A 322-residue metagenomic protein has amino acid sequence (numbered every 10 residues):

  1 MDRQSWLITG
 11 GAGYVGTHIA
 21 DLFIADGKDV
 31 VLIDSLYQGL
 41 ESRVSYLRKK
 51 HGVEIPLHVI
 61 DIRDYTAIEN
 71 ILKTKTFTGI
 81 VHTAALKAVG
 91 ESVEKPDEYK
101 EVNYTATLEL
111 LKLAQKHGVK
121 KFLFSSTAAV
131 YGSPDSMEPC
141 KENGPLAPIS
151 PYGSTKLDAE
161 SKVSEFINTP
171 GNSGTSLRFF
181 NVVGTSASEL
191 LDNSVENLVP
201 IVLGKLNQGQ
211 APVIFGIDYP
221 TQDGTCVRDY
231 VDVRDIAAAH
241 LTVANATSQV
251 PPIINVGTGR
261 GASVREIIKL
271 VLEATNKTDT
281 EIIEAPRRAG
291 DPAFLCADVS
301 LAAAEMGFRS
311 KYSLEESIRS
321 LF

Functional and structural regions predicted by a protein language model:
D2-G79, S194: N-terminal Rossmann/SDR dinucleotide-binding element
W6, L206-F322: C-terminal substrate-binding subdomain of Rossmann-fold SDR/epimerase-dehydratase oxidoreductases
G39, R63, E98-A106, L146 (+1 more regions): Glycine-rich NAD(P)-binding loop of the Rossmann-fold in SDR/ketoreductase-type enzymes
I62-V102, K116: NAD(P)H-binding glycine-rich loop region in Rossmannoid oxidoreductase-like domains and their noncatalytic homologs
H82, L108-P151, E165, G174-T175: Conserved Rossmann-fold NAD(P)-dependent oxidoreductase catalytic core, especially the SDR/UDP-sugar
A85, K95, V102-T107, L123-S126 (+2 more regions): Short alpha-helix in the Rossmann-fold core of NAD(P)-dependent oxidoreductases
Y131-G132, A147-P151, T175-N197, T221-Q222: Flexible, glycine-rich beta-alpha linker
A147-F180, I201-Q208: Active-site Tyr-X1-5-Lys
